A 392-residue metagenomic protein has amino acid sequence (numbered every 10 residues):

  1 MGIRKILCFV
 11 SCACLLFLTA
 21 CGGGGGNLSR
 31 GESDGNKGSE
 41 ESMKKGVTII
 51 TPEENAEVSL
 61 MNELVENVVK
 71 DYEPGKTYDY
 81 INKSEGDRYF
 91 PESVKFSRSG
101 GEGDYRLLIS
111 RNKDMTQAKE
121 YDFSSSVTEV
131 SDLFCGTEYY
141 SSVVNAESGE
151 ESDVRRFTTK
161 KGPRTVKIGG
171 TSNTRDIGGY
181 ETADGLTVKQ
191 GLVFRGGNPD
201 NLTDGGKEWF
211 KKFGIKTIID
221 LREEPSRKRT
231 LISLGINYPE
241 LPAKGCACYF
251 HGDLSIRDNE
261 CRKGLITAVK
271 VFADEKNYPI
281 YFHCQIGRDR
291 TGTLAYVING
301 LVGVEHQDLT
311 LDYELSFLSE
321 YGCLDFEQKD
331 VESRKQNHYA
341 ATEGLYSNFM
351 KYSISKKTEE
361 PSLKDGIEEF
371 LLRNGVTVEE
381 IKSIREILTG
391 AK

Functional and structural regions predicted by a protein language model:
M1-V10: Bacterial N-terminal signal peptides that target proteins for export
F17-A20: C-terminal motif of bacterial Sec signal peptides marking the signal peptidase cleavage site
G22-Y281, L294-K392: Cys-dependent protein tyrosine phosphatase-like superfamily
I286, R290-T291: Ser/Thr-glycine-rich phosphate-binding loops at phosphate-binding pockets of nucleotides, nucleotide cofactors
